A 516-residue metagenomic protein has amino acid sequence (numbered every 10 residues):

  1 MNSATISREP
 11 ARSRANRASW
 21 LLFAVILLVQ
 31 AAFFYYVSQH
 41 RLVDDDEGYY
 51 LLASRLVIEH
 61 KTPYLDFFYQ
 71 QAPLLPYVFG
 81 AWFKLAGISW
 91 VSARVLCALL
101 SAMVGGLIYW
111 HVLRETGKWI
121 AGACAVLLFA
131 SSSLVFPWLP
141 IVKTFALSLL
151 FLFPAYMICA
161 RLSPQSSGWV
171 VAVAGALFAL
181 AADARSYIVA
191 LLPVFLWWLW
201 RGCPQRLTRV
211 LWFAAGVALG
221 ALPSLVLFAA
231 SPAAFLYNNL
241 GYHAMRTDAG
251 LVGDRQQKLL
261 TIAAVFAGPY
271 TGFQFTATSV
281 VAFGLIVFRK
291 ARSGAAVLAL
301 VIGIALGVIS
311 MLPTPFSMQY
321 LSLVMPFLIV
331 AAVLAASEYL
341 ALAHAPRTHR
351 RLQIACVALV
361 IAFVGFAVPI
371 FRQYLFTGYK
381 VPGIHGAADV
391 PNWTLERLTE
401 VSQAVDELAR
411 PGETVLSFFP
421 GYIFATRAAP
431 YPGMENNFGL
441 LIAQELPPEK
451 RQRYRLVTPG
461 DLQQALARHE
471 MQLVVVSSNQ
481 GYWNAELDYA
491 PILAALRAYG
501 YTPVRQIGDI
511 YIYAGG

Functional and structural regions predicted by a protein language model:
F33, R209-V252, L312, Q319 (+1 more regions): Membrane-lumen/periplasm interface segments of specific transmembrane helices in polyprenyl phosphate-linked
Q71, Y187-I188, A362-G516: Extracytoplasmic
V95-T116, S131, P154: Transmembrane-helix motifs of polytopic, lipid-linked glycan transferases
G106, G268-A296, L300-G307, A332: Hydrophobic, aromatic-rich transmembrane alpha-helices and their immediate juxtamembrane boundary segments
R114-W119, F153-V173, L199-C203, V280-A295 (+1 more regions): Membrane-interface transmembrane helices that cradle and orient dolichyl/undecaprenyl
I120-A123, I158-A179, L207-A214, V297-I304: Short hydrophobic alpha-helices at membrane interfaces in multi-pass membrane enzymes
A125-V126, W169-R185, L191-W198, A215-L219 (+1 more regions): Membrane-interface alpha helices of multi-pass inner-membrane proteins
W138, F145-S148, F153, A190-L191 (+1 more regions): Hydrophobic/aromatic-rich transmembrane helices and adjacent perimembrane loops
